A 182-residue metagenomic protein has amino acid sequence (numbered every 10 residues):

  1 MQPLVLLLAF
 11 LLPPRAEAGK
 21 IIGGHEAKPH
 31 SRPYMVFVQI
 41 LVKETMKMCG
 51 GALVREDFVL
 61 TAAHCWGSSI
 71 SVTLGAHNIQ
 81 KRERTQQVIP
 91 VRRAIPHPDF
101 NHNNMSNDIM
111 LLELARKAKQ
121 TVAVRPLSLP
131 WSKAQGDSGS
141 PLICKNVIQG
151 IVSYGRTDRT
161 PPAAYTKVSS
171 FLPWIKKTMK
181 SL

Functional and structural regions predicted by a protein language model:
M1-L182: Extracellular "complement/coagulation-type" protease architecture
